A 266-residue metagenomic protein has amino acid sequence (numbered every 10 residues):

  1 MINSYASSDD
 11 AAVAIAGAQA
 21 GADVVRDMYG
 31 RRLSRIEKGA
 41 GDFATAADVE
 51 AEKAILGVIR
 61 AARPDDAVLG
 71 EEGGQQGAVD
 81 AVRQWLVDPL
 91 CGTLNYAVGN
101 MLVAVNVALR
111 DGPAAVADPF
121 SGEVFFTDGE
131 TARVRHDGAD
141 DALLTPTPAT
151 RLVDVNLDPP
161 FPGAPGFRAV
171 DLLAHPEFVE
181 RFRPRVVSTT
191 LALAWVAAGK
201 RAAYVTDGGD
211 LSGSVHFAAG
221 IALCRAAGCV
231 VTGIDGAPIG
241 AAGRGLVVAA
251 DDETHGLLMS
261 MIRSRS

Functional and structural regions predicted by a protein language model:
M1-L90: N-terminal subdomain of lithium-sensitive/metallo-dependent phosphomonoesterases centered on the IMPase/IPPase/PAP
V25, D48, I59, T93 (+6 more regions): Residue-level signal for inorganic ion chemistry
D66-A67, Q84-W85, P113-A115, L152 (+2 more regions): Structural motif
E71, A117, D207: Conserved residues at the C-terminal ends of beta-strands
V79-R133: DPxDG-like acidic metal-binding loop motif
R135-D140: A structural micro-motif at secondary-structure boundaries
T145-S266: An extended, acidic
